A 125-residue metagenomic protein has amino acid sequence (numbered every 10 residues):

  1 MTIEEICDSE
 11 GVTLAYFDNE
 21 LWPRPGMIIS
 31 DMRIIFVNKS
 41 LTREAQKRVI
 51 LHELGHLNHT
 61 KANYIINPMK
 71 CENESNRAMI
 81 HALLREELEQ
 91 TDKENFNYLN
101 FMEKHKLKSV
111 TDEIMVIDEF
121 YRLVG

Functional and structural regions predicted by a protein language model:
M1-G125: Active-site hotspot residues in diverse enzymes, especially metal/ion-binding acidic/histidine motifs
